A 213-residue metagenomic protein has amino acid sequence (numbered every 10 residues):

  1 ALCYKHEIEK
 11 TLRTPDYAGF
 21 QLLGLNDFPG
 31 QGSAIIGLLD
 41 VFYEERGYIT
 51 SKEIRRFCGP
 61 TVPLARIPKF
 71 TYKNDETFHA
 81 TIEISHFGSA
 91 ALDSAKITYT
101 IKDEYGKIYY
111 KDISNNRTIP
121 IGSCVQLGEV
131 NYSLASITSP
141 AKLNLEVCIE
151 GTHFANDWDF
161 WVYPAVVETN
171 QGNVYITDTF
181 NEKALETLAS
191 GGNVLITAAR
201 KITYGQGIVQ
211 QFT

Functional and structural regions predicted by a protein language model:
A1-S94, T100: Substrate-binding clefts and catalytic carboxylate motifs of secreted carbohydrate-active enzymes
G19-G24, I176, V194-T197: Structural recognition of the beta-strand scaffold that forms the well-ordered cores of secreted hydrolase catalytic
D27-A34, I108, K183, I202-Y204: Flexible loop/turn segments at secondary-structure boundaries
P68-F70, S114-P120, S133-L134: Beta-strand-rich interaction surfaces with strong enrichment in secreted/lumenal proteins
D75-R117, L127-N131, P140-E150: Beta-strand-rich binding/interaction modules
G151-D157: Short, exposed coil/turn segments at beta-strand boundaries within extracellular/luminal domains
F160-T179: Low-complexity, Pro/Ser/Thr- and charge-rich linker/hinge segments at domain boundaries
F180-T213: A glycine-rich, often tryptophan-bearing local segment used as a flexible ligand/cofactor-contacting loop or short
